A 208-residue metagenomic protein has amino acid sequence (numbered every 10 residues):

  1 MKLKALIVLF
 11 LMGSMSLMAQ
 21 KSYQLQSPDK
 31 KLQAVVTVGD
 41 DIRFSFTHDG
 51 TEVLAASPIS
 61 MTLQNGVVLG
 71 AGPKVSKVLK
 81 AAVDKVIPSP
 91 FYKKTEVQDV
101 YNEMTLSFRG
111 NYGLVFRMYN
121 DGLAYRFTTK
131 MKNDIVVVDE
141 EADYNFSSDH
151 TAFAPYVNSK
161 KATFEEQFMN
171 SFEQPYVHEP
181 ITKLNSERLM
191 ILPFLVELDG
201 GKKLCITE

Functional and structural regions predicted by a protein language model:
M1-S22: Bacterial Sec-dependent N-terminal signal peptides
S22-E208: N-terminal accessory beta-strand-rich subdomains and adjacent acidic, glycine-rich linkers that precede catalytic cores
